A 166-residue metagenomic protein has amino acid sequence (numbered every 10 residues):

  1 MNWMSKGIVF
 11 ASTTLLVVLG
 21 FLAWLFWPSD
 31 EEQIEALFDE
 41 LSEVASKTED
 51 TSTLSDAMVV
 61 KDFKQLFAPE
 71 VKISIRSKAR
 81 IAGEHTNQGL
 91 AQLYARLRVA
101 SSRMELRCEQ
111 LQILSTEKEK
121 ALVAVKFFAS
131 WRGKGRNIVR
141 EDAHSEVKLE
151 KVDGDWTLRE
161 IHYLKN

Functional and structural regions predicted by a protein language model:
S5, W27, K120-A124, K134-N166: Short beta-strand edge/turn micro-motifs at domain boundaries
I8-W24: Hydrophobic membrane-insertion alpha-helices, especially the h-region of bacterial N-terminal signal peptides
L22, K72, Y163-L164: N-terminal intrinsically disordered, cationic/polar leader segments that include organellar targeting peptides
F26-S42: Ser/Thr/Pro/Gly-rich low-complexity linker/stalk segments immediately outside membranes or between
S42, K61-R80: Short, solvent-exposed secondary-structure junction/capping segments
S42-E49, F67-V71, Y94-S101: Sec/Tat-exported extracytoplasmic proteins
F63-K64, V71, L90, V123 (+1 more regions): Hydrophobic pocket/interface hotspot
G89-K134: Surface-exposed, charged secondary-structure patches
